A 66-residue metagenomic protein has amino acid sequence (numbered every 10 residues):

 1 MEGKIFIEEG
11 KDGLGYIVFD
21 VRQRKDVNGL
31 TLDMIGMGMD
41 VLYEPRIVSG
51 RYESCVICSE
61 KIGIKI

Functional and structural regions predicted by a protein language model:
M1-D12, G63-I66: Conserved short beta-strand elements that form part of the metal-binding/catalytic scaffold of enzyme active sites
E2, D12-G15, M39, V48: A general marker of short, structured functional hotspots
I7-D33, E53-C58: Vicinal oxygen chelate
T31-I66: Vicinal oxygen chelate
